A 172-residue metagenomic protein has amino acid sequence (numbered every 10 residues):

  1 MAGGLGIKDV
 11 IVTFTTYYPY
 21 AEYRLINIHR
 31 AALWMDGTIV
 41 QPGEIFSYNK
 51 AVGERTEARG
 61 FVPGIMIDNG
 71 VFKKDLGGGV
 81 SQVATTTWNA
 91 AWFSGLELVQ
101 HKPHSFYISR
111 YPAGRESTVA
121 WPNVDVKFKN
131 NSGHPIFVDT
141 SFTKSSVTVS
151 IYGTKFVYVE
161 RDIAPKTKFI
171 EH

Functional and structural regions predicted by a protein language model:
M1-H172: Well-ordered beta-sheet/strand-loop patches within structured domains
